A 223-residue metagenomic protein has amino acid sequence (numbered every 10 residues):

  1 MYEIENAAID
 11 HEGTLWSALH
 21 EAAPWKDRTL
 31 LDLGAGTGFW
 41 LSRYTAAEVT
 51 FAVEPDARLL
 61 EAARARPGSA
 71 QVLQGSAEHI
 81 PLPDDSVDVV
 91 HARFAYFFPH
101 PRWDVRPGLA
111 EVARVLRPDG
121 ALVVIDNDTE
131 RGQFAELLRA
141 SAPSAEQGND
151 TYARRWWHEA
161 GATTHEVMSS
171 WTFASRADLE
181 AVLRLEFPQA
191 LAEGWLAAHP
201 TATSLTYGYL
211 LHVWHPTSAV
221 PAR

Functional and structural regions predicted by a protein language model:
M1-K26, F39: Conserved class I S-adenosyl-L-methionine
L31, G36-H79: Class I SAM-dependent methyltransferase SAM/SAH-binding core
H91: A conserved beta-strand element that flanks and buttresses the S-adenosyl-L-methionine
F94-F98: Short catalytic micro-motifs in class I SAM-dependent methyltransferases
P99-E111: A short, conserved alpha-helix within the catalytic core of class I
A121-Y152: Conserved class I S-adenosyl-L-methionine
T163-R223: Conserved Class I S-adenosyl-L-methionine
